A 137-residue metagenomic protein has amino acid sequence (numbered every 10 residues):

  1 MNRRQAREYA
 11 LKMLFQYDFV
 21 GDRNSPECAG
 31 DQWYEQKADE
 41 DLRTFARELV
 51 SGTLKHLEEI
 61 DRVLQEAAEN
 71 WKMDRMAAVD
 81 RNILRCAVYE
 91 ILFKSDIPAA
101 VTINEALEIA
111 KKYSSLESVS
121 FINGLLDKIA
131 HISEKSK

Functional and structural regions predicted by a protein language model:
M1-K137: N-terminal interaction/assembly modules
